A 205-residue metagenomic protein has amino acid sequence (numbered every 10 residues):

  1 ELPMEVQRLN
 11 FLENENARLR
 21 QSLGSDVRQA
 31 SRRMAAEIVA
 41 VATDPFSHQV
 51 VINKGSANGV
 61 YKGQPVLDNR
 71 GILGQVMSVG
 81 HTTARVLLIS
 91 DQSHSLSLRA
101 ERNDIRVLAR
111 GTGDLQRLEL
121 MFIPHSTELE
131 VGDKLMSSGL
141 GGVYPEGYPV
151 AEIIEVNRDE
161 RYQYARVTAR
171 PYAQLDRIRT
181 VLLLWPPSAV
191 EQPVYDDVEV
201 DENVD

Functional and structural regions predicted by a protein language model:
E1: Short extracytoplasmic
Q7-F11, A17-D205: A secondary-structure micro-motif
